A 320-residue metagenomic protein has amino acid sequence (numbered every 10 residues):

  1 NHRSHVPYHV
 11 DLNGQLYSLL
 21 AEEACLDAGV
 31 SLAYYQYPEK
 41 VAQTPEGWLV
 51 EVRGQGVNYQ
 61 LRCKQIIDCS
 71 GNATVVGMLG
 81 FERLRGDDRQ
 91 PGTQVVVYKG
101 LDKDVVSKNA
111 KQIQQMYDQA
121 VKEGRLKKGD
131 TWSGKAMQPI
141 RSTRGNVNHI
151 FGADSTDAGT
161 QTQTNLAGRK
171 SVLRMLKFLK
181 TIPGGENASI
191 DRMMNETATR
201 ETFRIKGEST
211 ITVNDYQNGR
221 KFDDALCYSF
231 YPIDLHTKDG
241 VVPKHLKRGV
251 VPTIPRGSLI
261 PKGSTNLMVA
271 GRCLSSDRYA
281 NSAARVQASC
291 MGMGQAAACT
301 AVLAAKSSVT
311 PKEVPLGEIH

Functional and structural regions predicted by a protein language model:
N1, S18, Y35, G54-Q65 (+1 more regions): Flavin (FAD/FMN)-binding glycine-rich loop and adjacent Rossmann-like elements that form
N1-K40, T44, R144-N146: Conserved N-terminal/central alpha/beta ligand/cofactor-binding core
A24, S31, E51-V52, D68: N-terminal glycine-rich phosphate/pyrophosphate-binding loop and immediately adjacent elements
P38, G47-L49, I190: A broad structural signal for short, well-ordered beta-strand segments within beta-sheet-rich domains
A42-Q60: Conserved beta-strand-loop-beta-strand element in the redox core of flavoprotein oxidoreductases
